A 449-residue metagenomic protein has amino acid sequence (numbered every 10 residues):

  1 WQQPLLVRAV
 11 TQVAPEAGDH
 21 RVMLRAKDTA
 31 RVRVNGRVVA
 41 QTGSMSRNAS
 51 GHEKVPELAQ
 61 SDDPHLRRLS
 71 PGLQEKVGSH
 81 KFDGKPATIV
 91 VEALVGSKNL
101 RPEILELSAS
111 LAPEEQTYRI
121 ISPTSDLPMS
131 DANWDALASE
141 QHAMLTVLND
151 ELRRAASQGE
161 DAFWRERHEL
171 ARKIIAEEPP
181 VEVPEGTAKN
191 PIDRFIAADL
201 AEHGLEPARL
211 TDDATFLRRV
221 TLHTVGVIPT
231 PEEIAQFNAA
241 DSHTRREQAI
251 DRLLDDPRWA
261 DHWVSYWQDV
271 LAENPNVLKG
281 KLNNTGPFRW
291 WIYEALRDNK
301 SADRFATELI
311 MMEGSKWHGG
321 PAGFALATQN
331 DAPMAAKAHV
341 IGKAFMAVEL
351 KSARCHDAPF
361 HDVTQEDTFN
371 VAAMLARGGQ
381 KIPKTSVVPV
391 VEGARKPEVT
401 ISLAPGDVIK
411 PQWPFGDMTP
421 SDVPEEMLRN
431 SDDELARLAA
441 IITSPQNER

Functional and structural regions predicted by a protein language model:
W1-A143: Acidic/polar, compositionally biased interaction segments
Q2-Q3, Q12, H20, Q41 (+13 more regions): Residue-identity detector for glutamine
V7-A9, L428, I442: Short beta-strand element of the conserved SAM-dependent methyltransferase core
T124-T187: N-terminal pre-domain segments of enzymes
A162-E425, D432-I442, Q446-R449: Short, structured secondary-structure elements that scaffold catalytic or ligand/cofactor-binding regions
